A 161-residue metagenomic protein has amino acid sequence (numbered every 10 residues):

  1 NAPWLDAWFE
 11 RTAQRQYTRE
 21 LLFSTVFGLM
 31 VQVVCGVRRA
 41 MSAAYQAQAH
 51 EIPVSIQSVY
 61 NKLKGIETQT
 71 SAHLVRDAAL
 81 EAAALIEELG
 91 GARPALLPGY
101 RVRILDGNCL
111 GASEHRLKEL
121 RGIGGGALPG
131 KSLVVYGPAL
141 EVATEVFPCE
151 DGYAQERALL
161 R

Functional and structural regions predicted by a protein language model:
N1-R161: Conserved, well-structured functional cores that handle cations and Mg-NTP chemistry
